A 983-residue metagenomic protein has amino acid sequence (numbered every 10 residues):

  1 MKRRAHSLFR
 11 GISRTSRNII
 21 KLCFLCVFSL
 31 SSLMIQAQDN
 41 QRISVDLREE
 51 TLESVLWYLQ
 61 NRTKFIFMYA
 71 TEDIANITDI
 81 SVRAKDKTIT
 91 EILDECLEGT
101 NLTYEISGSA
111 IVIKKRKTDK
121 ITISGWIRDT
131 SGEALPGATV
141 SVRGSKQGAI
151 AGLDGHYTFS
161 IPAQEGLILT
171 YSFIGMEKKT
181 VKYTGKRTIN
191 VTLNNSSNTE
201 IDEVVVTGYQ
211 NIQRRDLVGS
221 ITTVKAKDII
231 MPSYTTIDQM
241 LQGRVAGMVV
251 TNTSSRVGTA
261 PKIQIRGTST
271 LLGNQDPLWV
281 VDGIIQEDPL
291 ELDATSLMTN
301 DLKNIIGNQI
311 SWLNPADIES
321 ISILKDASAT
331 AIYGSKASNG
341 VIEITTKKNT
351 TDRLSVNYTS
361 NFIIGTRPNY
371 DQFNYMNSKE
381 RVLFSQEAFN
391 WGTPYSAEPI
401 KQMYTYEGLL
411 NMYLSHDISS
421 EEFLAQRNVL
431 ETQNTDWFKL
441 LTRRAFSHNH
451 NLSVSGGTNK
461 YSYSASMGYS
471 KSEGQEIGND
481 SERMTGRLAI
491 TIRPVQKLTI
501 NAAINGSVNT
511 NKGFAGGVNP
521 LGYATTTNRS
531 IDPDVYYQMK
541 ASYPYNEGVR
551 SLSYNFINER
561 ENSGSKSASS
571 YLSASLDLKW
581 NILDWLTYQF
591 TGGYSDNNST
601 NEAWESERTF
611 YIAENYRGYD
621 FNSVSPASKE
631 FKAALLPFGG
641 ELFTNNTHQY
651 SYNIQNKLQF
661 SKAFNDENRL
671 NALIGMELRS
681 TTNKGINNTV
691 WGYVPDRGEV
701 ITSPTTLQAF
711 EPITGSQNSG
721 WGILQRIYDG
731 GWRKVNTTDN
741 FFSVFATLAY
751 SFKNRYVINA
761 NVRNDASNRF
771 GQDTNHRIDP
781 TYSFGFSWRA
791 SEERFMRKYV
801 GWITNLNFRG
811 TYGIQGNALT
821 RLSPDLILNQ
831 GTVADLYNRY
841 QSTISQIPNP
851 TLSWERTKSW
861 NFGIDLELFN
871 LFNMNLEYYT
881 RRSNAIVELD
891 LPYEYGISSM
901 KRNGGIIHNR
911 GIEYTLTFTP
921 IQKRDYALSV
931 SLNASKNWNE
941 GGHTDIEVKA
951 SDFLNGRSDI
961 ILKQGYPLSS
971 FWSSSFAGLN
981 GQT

Functional and structural regions predicted by a protein language model:
M1-R487, I492, T499-N501, N505-S507 (+1 more regions): Short, small/polar-rich motifs associated with maturation and membrane association, primarily at protein termini
L59, C96, F786-M796: Metallo-beta-lactamase
N76, G108, G144, G185 (+5 more regions): Residue-level recognition of beta-strand termini and adjacent short loop/turns
I127, L193, L578, F660 (+6 more regions): Hydrophobic beta-strand positions in extracellular immunoglobulin-like domains
E200, R215, Q275-D276, V281 (+12 more regions): Surface-exposed loop/interface segments of Gram-negative outer-membrane beta-barrel transport/assembly proteins
M298-N300, S575, Y594-D596, L866: Alpha-helical support elements that line or immediately flank enzyme active sites and cofactor-binding pockets
D301-K303, T737-V762, R769-F770, T774 (+5 more regions): Hydrophobic, well-ordered secondary-structure scaffolds
T346, Y358, L452-G456, G486-I492 (+7 more regions): Residues on the lipid-exposed face of transmembrane beta-strands in outer-membrane beta-barrel proteins
